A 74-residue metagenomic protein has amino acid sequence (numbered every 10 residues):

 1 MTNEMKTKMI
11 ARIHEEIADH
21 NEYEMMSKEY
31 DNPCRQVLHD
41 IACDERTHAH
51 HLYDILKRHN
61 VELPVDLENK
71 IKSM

Functional and structural regions predicted by a protein language model:
M1-M74: Non-heme di-metal
